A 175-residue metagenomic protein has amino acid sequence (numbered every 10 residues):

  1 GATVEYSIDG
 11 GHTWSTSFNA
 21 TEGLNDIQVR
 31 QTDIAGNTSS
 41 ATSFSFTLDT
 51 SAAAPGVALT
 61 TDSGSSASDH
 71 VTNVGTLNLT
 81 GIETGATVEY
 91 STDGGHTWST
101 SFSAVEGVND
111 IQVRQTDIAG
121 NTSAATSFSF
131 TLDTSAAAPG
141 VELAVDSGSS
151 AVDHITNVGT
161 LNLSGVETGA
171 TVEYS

Functional and structural regions predicted by a protein language model:
G1-S175: Low-complexity, disordered linker/stalk regions enriched in Pro/Thr/Ser/Gly
